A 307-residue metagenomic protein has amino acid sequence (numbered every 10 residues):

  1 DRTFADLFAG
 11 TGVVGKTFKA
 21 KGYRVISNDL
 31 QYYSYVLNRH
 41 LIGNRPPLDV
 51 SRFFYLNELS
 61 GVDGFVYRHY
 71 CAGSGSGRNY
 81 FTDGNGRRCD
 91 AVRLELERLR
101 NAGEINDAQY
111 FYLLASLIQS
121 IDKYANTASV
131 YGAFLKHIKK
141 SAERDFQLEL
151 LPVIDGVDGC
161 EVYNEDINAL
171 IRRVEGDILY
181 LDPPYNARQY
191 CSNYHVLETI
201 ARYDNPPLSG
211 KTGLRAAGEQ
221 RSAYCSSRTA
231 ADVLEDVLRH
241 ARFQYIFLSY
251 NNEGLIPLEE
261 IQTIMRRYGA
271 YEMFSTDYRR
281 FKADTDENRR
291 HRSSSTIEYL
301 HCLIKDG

Functional and structural regions predicted by a protein language model:
T3-T82, R93-R100, F111, I118 (+2 more regions): SAM cofactor-binding core of SAM-dependent methyltransferases, primarily the Rossmann-like beta-alpha-beta module
F4, G156-E161, S222-S227: Short, flexible loop segments at the rims of nucleotide/cofactor-binding pockets, characterized by
F4-F18, S27-Y32, R172-N193, L208 (+1 more regions): Conserved proline-anchored active-site loop of SAM-dependent methyltransferases that bridges a beta-strand
R68, A72-N193, D204-A217: SAM-dependent nucleic-acid methyltransferase catalytic core
L135, L258-G307: Class I S-adenosyl-L-methionine
A187-R242: SAM-dependent methyltransferase catalytic-core segment centered on the flexible catalytic loop and adjoining short
A223-E272: Conserved Class I SAM-dependent methyltransferase catalytic core
